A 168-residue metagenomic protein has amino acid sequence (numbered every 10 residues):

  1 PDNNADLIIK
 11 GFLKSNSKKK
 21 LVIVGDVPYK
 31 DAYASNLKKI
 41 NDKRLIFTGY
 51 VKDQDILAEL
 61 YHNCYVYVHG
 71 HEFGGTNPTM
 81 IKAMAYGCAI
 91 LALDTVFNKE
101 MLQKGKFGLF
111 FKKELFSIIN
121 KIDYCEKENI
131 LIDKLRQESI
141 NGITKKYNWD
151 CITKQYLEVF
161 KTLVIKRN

Functional and structural regions predicted by a protein language model:
P1-K14: A conserved mid-protein helix/loop that constitutes part of the nucleotide-sugar donor-binding site
A34-V51: Nucleotide-activated donor-binding/catalytic signature segment of Leloir-type glycosyltransferases, i.e., the conserved
K52-C64, A85, K99, Q103: Short acidic alpha-helix that forms the nucleotide-activated donor recognition element in Leloir-type transferases
E59-G75, C88: Acidic donor-binding loop of glycosyltransferase active sites
E72, C88, A92-K99, K113: Short glycine-rich donor-binding/catalytic loop of glycosyltransferases that coordinates the nucleotide-sugar
G105-F116, Y124-N129: Conserved acidic donor-binding segment of nucleotide-sugar-dependent glycosyltransferases
Y124, W149-N168: C-terminal alpha-helical cap of glycosyltransferases
L131-K146, Q155: A short, well-ordered alpha-helix in the C-terminal region of glycosyltransferases
